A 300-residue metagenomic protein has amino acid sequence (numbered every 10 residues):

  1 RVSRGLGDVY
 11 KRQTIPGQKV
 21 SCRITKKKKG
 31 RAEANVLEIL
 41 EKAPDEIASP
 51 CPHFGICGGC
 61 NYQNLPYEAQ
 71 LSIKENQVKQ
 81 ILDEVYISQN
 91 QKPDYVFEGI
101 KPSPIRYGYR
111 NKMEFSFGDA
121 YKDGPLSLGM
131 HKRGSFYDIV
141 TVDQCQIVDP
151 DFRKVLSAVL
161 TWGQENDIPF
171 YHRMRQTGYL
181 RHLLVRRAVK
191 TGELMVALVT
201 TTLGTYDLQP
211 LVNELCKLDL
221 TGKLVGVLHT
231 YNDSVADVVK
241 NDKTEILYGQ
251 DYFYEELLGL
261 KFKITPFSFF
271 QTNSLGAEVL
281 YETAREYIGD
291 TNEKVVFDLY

Functional and structural regions predicted by a protein language model:
R1-L6, Y10: Single conserved hydrophobic/aromatic residue that forms the stacking wall/gate of nucleotide- or nucleobase-binding
Q18-K28, A32-A34: Flexible glycine-rich surface loops and low-complexity tracts that mediate binding to linear polymers
L37-S49, G58-F170, K190, T205: Extended interfacial segments that mediate partner engagement and assembly in macromolecular machines
R110-N111, K122-D123, R187-E193, A197 (+1 more regions): Non-catalytic substrate-recognition/targeting regions of SAM-dependent transferases
L183: Flexible loop/N-cap segments at domain edges
A284-N292: Glycine-rich helix-loop-beta junction characteristic of Rossmann-like nucleotide cofactor-binding loops
E293-Y300: Conserved class I S-adenosyl-L-methionine
